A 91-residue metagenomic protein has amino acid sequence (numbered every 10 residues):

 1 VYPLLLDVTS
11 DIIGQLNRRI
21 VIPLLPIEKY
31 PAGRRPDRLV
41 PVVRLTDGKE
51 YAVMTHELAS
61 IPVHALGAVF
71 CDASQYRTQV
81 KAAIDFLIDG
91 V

Functional and structural regions predicted by a protein language model:
V1-P41: Compact nucleic-acid interaction/catalytic patches
R44-V91: C-terminal terminal-subdomain/extension
